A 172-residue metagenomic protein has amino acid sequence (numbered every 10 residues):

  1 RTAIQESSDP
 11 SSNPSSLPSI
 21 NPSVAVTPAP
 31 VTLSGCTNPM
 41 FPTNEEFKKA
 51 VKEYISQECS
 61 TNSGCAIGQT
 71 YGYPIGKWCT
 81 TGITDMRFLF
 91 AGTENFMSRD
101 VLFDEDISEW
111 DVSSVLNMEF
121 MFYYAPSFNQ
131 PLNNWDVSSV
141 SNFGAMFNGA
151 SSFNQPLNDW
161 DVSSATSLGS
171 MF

Functional and structural regions predicted by a protein language model:
R1-S8, I20, V24-F172: Negatively charged
S12, S16-I20: Short acidic, low-complexity intrinsically disordered linear motifs used for protein-protein interactions
